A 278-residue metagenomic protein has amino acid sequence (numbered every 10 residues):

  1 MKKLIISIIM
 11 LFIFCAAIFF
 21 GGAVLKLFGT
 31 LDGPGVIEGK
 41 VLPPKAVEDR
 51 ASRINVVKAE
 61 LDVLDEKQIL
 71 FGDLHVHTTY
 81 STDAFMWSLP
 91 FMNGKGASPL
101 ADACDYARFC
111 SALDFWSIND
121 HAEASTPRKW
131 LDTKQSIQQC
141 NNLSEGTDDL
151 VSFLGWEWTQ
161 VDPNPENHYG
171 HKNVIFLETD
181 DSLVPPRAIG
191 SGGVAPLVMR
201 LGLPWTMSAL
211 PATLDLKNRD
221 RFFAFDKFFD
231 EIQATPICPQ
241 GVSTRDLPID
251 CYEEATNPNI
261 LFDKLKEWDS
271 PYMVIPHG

Functional and structural regions predicted by a protein language model:
L4-L11, C15-G278: Extended, charged catalytic domains and RNA/DNA-binding interfaces, predominantly in divalent-metal-using enzymes
